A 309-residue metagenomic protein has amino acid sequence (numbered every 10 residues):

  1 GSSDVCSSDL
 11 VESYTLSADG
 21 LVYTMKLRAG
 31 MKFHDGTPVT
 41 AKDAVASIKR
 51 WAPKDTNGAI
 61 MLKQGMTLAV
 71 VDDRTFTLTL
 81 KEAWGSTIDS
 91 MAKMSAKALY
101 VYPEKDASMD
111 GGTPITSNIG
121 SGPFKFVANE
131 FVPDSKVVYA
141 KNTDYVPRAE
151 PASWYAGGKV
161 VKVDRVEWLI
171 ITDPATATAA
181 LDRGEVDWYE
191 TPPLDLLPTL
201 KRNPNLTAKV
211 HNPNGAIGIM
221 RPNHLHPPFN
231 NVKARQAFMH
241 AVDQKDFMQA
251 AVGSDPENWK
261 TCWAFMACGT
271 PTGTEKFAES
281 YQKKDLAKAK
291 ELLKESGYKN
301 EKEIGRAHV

Functional and structural regions predicted by a protein language model:
S2-A18, K49, I119: N-terminal lobe/hinge region of extracytoplasmic solute-binding protein
T15, D19, T24-K26, I60-V132: Surface-exposed binding/hinge segments that line and control ligand-binding clefts or catalytic entry sites
G58, M66-V70, V127-V138, E167-H226: Extracellular/periplasmic solute-recognition and catalytic clefts
A92-E167, A175, L286-A287, E291: Gly/Pro-rich hinge or "lid" segments in bacterial periplasmic/extracellular proteins
F124, E257-E295: Structural transition elements
D173, P192, K290, K294-H308: Ligand/substrate-recognition segments at binding pockets and active sites
L225, F229-T270: Periplasmic-binding protein-like
